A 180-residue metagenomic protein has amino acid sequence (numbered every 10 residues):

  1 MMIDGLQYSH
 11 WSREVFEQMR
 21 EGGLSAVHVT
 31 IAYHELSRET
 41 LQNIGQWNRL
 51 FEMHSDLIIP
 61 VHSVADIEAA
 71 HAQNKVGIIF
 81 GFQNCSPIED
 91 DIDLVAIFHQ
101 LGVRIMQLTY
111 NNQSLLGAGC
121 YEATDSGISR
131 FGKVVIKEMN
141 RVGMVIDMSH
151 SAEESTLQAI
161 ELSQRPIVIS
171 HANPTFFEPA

Functional and structural regions predicted by a protein language model:
M1-R130, T175-P179: N-terminal hydrophobic targeting/anchoring segments and the immediately downstream early-domain regions of hydrolases
D90-Q100, E122-V168, A180: Histidine/acidic residue-rich metal-binding segments in metalloenzymes
N111, S151, A172: An acidic- and aromatic-residue-enriched active-site/binding cleft used to recognize and process polar
